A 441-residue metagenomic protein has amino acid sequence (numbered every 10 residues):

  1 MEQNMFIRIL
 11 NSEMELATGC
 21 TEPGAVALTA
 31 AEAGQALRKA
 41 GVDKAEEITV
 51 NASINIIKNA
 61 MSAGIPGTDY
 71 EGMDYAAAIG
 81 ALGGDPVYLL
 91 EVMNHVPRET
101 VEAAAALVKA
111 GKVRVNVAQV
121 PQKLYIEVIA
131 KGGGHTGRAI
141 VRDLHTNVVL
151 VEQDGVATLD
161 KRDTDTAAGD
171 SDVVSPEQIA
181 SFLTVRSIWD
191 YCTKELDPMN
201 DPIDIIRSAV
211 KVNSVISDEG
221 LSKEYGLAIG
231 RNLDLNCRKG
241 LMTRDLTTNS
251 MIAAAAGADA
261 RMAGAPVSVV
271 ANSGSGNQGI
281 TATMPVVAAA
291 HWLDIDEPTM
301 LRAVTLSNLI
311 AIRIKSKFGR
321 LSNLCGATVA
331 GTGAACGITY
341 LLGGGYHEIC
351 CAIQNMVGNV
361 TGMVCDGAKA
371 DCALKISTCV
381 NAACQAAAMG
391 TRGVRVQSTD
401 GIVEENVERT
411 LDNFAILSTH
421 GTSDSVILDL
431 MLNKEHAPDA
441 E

Functional and structural regions predicted by a protein language model:
M1-R8, V42-I56, D245-G264, D296-I314 (+1 more regions): Acidic-glycine-rich active-site phosphate/pyrophosphate-binding loop
Q3, A17, T21, I54-I56 (+8 more regions): A structural signal for small-residue-enriched, beta-sheet-centric alpha/beta enzyme cores and oligomeric scaffold folds
F6-E15, N55-A63, A260-A271, A311-L321 (+1 more regions): Glycine/charged-rich beta-loop-alpha catalytic/anionic-binding loops adjacent to active sites
L16-E32, V267-M284, C325-V329: Conserved phosphate/anionic-ligand binding catalytic regions in large, soluble enzymes, centered on
A27-A130: Early transmembrane hairpin of solute transport permeases
G34, A40, A289-R302, L306 (+2 more regions): Hydrophobic alpha-helical bundle architecture
A40-E47, Y88-M93, V115-N116, N200-R207 (+7 more regions): Flexible, glycine/charged-enriched surface loops at secondary-structure junctions
K109-G264, L428-E441: Signature of multi-pass transmembrane helix bundles
